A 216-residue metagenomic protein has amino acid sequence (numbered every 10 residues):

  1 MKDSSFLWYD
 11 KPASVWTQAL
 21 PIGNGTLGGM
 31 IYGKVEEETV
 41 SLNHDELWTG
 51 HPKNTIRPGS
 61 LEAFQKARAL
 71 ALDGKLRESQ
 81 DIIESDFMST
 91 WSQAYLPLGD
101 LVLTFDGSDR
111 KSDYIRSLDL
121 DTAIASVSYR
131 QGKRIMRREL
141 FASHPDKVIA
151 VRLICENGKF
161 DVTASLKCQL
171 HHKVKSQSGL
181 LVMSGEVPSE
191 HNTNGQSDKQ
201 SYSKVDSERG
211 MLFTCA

Functional and structural regions predicted by a protein language model:
M1-A216: Aromatic-residue-lined binding/catalytic grooves and analogous aromatic/hydrophobic interfacial grooves in multimeric
